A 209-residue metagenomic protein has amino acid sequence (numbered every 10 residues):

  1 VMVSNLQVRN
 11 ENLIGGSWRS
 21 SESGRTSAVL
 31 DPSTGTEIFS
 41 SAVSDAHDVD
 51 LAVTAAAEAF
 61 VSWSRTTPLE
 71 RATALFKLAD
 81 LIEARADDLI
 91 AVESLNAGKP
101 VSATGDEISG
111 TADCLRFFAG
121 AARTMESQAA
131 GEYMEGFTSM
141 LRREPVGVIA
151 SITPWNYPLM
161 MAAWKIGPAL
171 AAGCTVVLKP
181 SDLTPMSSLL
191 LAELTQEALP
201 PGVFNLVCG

Functional and structural regions predicted by a protein language model:
V1-S40, T73, K77, S127-I152: Terminal low-complexity tails and localization/encapsulation signals of metabolic enzymes
L13-I14, A28-D31, S40-L51, L199-V207: Histidine- and aromatic-rich ligand-binding microenvironments
W18, F60-W63, W155, W164: Signature tryptophan residues that serve as conserved aromatic anchors
G24, P68, S94, G105-D106 (+3 more regions): Proline- and acidic/polar-enriched loop/turn elements at helix boundaries
L30, H47, L51, T66 (+5 more regions): An amphipathic alpha-helix/helix-turn recognition signal
T36-M125: Glycine-rich loop-to-alpha-helix module at the N-terminal edge of alpha/beta enzyme cores
S127-G209: Rossmann-like NAD(P) dinucleotide-binding subdomain of oxidoreductase/dehydrogenase enzymes
